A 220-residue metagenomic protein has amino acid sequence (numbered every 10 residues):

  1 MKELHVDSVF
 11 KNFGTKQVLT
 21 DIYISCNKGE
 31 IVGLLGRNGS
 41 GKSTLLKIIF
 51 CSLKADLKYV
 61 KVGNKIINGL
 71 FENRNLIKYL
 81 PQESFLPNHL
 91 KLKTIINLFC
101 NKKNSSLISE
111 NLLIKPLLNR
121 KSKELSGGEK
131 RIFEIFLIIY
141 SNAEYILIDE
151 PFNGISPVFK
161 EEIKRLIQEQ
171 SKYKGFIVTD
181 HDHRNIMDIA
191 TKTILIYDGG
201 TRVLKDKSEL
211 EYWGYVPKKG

Functional and structural regions predicted by a protein language model:
L4, L19-D21: Conserved structural motif at the start of ABC-family nucleotide-binding domains
L35-R37: The feature captures the beta-strand-to-loop junction immediately N-terminal to the Walker
F50: Helix-to-loop junction immediately C-terminal to a conserved catalytic motif
A55-N75, S109: Conserved ABC transporter NBD signature motif
E83, N88-N104: Q-loop/switch helix immediately C-terminal to the Walker
K103-R120: Conserved ABC ATPase "signature" region
K121-L125, E129: Conserved ABC ATPase signature
G200-G220: Conserved beta-strand-loop-alpha-helix hinge in the C-terminal portion of ABC ATPase nucleotide-binding domains
